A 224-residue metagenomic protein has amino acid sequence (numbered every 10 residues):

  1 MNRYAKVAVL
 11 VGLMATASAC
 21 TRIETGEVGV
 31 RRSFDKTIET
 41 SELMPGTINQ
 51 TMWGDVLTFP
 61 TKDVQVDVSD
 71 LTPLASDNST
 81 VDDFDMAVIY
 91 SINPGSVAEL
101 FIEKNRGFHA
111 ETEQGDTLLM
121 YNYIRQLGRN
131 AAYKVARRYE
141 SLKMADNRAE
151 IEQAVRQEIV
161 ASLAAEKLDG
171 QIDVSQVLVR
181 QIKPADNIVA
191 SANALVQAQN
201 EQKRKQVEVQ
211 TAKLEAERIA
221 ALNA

Functional and structural regions predicted by a protein language model:
M1-A8: Bacterial N-terminal signal peptides that target proteins for export
V9-M14: Hydrophobic helical h-region of N-terminal Sec-dependent signal peptides in bacterial secretory/periplasmic proteins
T16-A19: C-terminal motif of bacterial Sec signal peptides marking the signal peptidase cleavage site
T21-A131: Hydrophobic membrane-anchoring helix/hairpin
T25, G29-V30, V88, D146-E158 (+1 more regions): Short, well-ordered alpha-helical segments
N78, D83, G115-I188: Amphipathic, coiled-coil-like alpha-helical scaffolding segments used for oligomerization/assembly
N187-A224: Long, charge-rich amphipathic alpha-helical coiled-coil "stalk/tentacle" segments that mediate oligomerization
